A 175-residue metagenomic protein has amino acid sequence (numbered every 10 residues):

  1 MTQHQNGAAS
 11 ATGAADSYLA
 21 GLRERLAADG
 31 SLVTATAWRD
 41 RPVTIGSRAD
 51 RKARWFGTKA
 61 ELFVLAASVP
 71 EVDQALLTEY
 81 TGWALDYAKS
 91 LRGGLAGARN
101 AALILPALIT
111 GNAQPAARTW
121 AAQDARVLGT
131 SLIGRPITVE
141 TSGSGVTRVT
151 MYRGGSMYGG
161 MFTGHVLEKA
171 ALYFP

Functional and structural regions predicted by a protein language model:
T2-E71: N-terminal, charge-rich interaction modules
S10, A14, Y18, L76-Y80 (+1 more regions): Short amphipathic alpha-helical segments
G21, R25, W83, Y87 (+2 more regions): Residues that form generic nucleotide/phosphate-binding pockets
A60-F63, A101-L105, G134-P136: Short, surface-exposed beta-edge/turn micro-motifs
E71-L91, P115-T119: Active-site-adjacent loop/helix micro-motif of nuclease/hydrolase catalytic cores
G93-N100, R126-S131: Arginine/glycine-rich "motif VI" loop of SF2 helicases in the C-terminal RecA-like domain
L95-A121: Nucleic-acid nuclease catalytic cores
Q123-P175: Charged, structured surface patches that assemble and position nucleic-acid processing machinery
